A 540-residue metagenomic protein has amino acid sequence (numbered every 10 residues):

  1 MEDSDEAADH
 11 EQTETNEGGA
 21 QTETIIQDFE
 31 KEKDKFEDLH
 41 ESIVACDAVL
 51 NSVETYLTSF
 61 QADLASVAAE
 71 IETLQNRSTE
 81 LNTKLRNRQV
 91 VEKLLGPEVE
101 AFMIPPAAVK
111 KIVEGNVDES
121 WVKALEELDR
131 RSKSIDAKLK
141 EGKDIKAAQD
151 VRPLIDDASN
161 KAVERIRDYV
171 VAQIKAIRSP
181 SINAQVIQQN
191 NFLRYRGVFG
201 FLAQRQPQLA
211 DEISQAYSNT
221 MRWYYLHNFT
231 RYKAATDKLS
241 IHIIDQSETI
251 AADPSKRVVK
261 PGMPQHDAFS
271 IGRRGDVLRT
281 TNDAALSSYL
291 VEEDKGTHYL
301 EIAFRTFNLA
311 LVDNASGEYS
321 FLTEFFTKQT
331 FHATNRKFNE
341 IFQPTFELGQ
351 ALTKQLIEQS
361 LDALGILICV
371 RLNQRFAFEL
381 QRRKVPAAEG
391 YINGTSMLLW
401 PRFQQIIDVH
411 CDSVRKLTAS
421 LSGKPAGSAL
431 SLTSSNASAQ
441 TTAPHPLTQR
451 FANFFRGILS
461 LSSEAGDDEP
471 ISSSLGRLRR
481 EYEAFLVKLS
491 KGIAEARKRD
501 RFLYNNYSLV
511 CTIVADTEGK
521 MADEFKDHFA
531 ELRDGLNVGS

Functional and structural regions predicted by a protein language model:
M1-I26, S472, I493, D500-Y504 (+3 more regions): Long, compositionally biased low-complexity regions that are usually intrinsically disordered and enriched
M1-K143: Extended, low-complexity, charged alpha-helical scaffold segments
T22-Q27, C46, V53, L74-Q89 (+9 more regions): Short, charged/polar, low-complexity loop and linker segments that flank or interrupt alpha-helical bundles
D38, A45, S52, S59 (+27 more regions): Charged, amphipathic alpha-helical oligomerization/scaffolding segments
N82-K123, N183-N190, R194-I241, A303 (+2 more regions): Extended amphipathic alpha-helical scaffold segments
V122-E126, Q215, L367, K526-A530: Short, charged, amphipathic alpha-helical segments
A124, L128, S134-V312, S316-S320 (+2 more regions): Alpha-helical repeat/alpha-solenoid scaffolds of the HEAT/ARM/MIF4G superfamily and closely related elongated all-alpha
D245, T249-V514: Extended alpha-helical solenoid scaffold regions that build the rod-like backbones of large eukaryotic assemblies
